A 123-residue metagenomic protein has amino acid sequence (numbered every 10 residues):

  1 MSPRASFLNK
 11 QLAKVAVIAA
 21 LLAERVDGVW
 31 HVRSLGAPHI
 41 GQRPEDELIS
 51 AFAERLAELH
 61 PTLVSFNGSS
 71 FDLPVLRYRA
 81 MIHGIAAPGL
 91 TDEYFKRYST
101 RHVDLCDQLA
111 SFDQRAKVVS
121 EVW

Functional and structural regions predicted by a protein language model:
M1-P3, P44, V118: Alpha-helix capping and helix-coil boundary motifs
M1-V15: Short catalytic helix/loop segments, enriched in acidic residues and glycine and frequently bearing histidine
A13-Q42, E54, E58-W123: Metal-dependent phosphoesterase core characteristic of DEDDh/y 3'-5' exonuclease domains
Q42-I49: A conditional alpha-helix N-cap/helix-loop micro-motif detector
